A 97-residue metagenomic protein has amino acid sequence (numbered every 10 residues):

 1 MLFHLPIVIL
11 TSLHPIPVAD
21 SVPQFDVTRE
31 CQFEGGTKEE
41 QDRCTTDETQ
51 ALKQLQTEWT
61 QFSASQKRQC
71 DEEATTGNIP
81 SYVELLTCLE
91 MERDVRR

Functional and structural regions predicted by a protein language model:
L2-R97: Mitochondrial intermembrane space
